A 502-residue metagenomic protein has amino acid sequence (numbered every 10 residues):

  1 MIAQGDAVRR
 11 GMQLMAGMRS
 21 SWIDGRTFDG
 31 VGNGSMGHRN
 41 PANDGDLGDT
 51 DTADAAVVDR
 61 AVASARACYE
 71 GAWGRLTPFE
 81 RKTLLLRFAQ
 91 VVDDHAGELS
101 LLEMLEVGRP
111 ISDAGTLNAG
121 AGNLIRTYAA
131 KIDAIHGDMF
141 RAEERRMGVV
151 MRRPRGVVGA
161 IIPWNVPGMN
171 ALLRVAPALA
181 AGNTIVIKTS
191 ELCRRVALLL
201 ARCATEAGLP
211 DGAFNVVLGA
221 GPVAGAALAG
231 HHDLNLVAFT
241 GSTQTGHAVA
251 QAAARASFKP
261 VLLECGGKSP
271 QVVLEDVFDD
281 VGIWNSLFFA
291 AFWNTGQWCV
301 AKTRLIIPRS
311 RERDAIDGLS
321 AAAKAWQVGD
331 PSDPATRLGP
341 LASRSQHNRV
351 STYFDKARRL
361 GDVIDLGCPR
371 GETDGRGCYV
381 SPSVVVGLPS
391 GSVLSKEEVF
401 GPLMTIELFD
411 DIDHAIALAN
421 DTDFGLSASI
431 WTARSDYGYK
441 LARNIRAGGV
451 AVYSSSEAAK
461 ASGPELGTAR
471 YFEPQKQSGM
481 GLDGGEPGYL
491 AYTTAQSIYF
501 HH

Functional and structural regions predicted by a protein language model:
M1-R146: N-terminal Rossmann-like NAD(P)+-binding subdomain of aldehyde/semialdehyde dehydrogenases
N43-D49, L234, Q327, Y379-H502: Conserved C-terminal structural/oligomerization subdomain of aldehyde/semialdehyde dehydrogenase
D44, R81, E103, G182 (+8 more regions): Residue-level signal for inorganic ion chemistry
D46-A53, E70-G74, G159-A160, Q271-L274 (+5 more regions): Short, well-ordered beta-strand elements within core beta-sheets of diverse protein domains
Y69, W73, A89-A96, S100 (+18 more regions): Structural signal for hydrophobic packing residues in well-ordered secondary-structure cores of soluble enzyme domains
G137-G282, F409: Rossmann-like NAD(P) dinucleotide-binding subdomain of oxidoreductase/dehydrogenase enzymes
E144-M147, G367-D374, S456-A458: Short, solvent-exposed loop/turn elements at beta->coil junctions and helix N-caps that rim active or binding pockets
L236, Q244-P389, D413, A417 (+1 more regions): ALDH superfamily catalytic-core signature
